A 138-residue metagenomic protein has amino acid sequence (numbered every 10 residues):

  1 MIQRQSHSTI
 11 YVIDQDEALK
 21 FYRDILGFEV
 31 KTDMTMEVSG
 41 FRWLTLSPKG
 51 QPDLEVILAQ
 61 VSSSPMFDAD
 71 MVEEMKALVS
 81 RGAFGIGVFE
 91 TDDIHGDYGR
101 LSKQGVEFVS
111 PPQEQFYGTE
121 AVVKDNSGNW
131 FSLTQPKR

Functional and structural regions predicted by a protein language model:
M1-L19, K31, E37, F84-G87 (+1 more regions): N-terminal beta-strand motif that seeds the catalytic metal site of vicinal oxygen chelate
Q5, F41-W43, G118: Conserved positions at the start
H7, Y11, T45, I57 (+4 more regions): Conserved beta-strand segments that form the floor/walls of ligand-binding pockets within enzyme and binding domains
Y11-V61: Core segments of cupin and vicinal oxygen chelate
Q15-D16, S64-W130: Vicinal oxygen chelate
S47-Q51, V123-N126, P136: Active-site beta-strand termini and strand-to-loop segments that position acidic
V56-S64, Q135-R138: Short, basic, helix/turn surface patches
